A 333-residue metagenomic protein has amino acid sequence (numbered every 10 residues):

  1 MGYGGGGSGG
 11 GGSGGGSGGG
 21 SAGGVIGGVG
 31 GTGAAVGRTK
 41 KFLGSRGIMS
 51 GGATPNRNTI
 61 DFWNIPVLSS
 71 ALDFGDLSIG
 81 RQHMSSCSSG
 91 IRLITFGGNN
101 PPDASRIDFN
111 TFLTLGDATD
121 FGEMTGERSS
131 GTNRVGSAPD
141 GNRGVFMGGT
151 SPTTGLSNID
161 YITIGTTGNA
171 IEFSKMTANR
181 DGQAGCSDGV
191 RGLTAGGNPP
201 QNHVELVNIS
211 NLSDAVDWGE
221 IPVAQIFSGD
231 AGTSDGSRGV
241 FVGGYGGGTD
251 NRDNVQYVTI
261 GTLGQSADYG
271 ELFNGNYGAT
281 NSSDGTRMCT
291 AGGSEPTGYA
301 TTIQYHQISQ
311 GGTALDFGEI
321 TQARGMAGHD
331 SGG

Functional and structural regions predicted by a protein language model:
M1-G333: Polar, enzyme-active/binding microenvironments
